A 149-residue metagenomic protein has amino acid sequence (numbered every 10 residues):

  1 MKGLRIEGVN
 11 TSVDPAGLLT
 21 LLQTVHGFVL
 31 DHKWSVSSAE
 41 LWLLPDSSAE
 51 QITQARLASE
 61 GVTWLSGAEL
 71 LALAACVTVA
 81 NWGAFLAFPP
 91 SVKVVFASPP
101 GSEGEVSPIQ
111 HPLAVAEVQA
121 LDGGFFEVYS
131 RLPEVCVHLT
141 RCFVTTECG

Functional and structural regions predicted by a protein language model:
M1, F28, C76-T78, Q119-L121: Short, surface-exposed loop and linker segments with low hydrophobicity and enrichment for Pro/Ser/Thr
G3-R5, C148: N-terminal helicase ATP-binding lobe
R5, V9-S12, A16-W64: N-terminal interaction modules that seed assembly of large macromolecular complexes
T11, L41-L43, V92, F125 (+1 more regions): Generic "edge-of-domain/loop-turn" microfeature
L21-T24, L73, C142: Residues that form generic nucleotide/phosphate-binding pockets
S35-E40, F88-S91, L121, R131-E134: Short, flexible beta-strand-to-coil junctions
S47-V118: Surface-exposed, low-hydrophobicity interaction/linker segments
S107-G149: Acidic, proline/glycine-rich low-complexity IDRs
